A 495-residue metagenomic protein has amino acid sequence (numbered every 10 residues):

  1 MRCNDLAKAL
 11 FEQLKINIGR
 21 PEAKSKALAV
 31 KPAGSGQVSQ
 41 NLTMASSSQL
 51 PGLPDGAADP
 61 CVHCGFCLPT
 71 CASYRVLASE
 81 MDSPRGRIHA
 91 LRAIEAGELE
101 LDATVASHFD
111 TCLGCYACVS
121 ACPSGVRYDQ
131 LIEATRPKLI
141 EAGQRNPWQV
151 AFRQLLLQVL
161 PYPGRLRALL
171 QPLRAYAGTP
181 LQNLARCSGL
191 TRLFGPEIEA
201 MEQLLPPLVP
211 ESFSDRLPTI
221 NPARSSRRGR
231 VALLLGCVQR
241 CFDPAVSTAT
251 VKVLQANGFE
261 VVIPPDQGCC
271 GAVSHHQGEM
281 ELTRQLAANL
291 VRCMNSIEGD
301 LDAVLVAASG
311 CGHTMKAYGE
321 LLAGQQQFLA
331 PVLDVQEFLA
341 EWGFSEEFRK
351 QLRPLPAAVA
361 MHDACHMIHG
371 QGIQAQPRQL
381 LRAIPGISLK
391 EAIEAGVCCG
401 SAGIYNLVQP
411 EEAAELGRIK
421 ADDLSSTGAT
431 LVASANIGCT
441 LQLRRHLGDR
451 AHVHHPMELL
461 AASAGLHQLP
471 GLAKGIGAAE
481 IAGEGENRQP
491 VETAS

Functional and structural regions predicted by a protein language model:
M1-E12: Extreme N-terminal basic, low-complexity initiation segments that serve as generic localization/processing leaders
C3, Y128-S495: Iron-sulfur cluster-binding electron-transfer modules in prokaryotic oxidoreductases
D5, I16-I18, A23, S39: Short terminal hydrophobic/aromatic SLiMs and anchors at protein ends
F11-Q13, S25, A33: Compositionally biased, low-complexity intrinsically disordered regions
Q13, Q37-Q40, Q489: Low-complexity, intrinsically disordered or signal/transmembrane-proximal segments
V38-L50, Y74-S107, G125-Q154, R450-L459: Non-heme iron-sulfur electron-transfer modules
A45-A58, E98-F109, Q255-G258, I384-L389: Short, intrinsically disordered, charge-biased short linear motifs at domain edges
P54-Y74, D102, A106-V126, H366 (+1 more regions): Cysteine-centered iron-sulfur cluster-binding motifs in ferredoxin-type domains/subunits of redox enzymes
